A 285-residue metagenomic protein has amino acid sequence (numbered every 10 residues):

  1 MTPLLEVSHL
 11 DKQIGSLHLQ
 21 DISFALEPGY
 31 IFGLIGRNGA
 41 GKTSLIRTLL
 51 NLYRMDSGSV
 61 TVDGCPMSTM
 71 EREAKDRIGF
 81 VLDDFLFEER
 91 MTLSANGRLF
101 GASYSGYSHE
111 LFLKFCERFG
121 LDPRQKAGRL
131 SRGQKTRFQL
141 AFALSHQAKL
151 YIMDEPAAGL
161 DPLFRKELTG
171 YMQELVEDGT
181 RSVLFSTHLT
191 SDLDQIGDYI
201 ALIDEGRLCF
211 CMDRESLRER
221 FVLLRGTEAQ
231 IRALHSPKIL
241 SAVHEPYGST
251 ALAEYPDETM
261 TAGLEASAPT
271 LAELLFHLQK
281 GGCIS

Functional and structural regions predicted by a protein language model:
V7-L10, L17-E27, G58: Conserved beta-strand
G36-G41: Walker A (P-loop) phosphate-binding loop of ABC-type ATPase nucleotide-binding domains
L50: Helix-to-loop junction immediately C-terminal to a conserved catalytic motif
G58-T69, E73-A74: Conserved ABC transporter NBD signature motif
D76, L82-Q139: ABC-family P-loop ATPase nucleotide-binding domains
L140, L144: Hydrophobic anchor residue at the start of the ABC signature
Y151-E155, L160: Catalytic Walker B motif of ABC-type/P-loop ATPase nucleotide-binding domains
T169-A253: ABC transporter nucleotide-binding domain
